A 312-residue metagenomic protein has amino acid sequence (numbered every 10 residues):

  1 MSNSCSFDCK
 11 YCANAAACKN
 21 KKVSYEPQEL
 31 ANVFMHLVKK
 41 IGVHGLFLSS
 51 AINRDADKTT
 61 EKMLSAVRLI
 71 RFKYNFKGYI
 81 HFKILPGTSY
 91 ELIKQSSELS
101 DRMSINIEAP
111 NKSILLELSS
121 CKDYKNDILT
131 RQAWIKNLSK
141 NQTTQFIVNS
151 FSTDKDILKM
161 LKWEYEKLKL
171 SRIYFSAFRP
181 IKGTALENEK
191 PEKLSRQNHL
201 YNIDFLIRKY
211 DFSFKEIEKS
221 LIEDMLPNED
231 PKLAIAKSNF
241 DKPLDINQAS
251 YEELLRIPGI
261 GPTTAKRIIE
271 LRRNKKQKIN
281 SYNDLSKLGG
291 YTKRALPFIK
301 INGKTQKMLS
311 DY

Functional and structural regions predicted by a protein language model:
M1-T144, N149-F151: Conserved Radical SAM active-site core
R102, I107, N111, D127-A185 (+2 more regions): Conserved C-terminal portion of the radical SAM core fold that forms the substrate/S-adenosylmethionine-binding
L115-L118, T184-N188: Short acidic, glycine/proline-rich loop/turn micro-motifs
A185-R256, G289-G290, R294-Y312: Long, highly charged, low-complexity intrinsically disordered interaction regions that mediate electrostatic DNA/RNA
L254, R267-I268: Short alpha-helical segments in extracytoplasmic peptidoglycan/chitin-binding modules and envelope-associated proteins
L271-R272: Residue-level signature of tetratricopeptide-repeat
K276-S281: Short, basic-rich loop-to-helix N-cap that marks the start of a DNA-contacting helix
